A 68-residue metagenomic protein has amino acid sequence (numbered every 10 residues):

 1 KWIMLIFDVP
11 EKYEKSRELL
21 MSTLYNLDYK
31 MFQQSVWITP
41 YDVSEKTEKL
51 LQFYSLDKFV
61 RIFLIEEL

Functional and structural regions predicted by a protein language model:
K1-D8: Short glycine-/aliphatic-rich beta-strand segments at the starts of folded cytosolic domains
P10-L68: Mid-protein regulatory/catalytic core that forms ligand/cofactor-binding pockets and protein-protein interaction
